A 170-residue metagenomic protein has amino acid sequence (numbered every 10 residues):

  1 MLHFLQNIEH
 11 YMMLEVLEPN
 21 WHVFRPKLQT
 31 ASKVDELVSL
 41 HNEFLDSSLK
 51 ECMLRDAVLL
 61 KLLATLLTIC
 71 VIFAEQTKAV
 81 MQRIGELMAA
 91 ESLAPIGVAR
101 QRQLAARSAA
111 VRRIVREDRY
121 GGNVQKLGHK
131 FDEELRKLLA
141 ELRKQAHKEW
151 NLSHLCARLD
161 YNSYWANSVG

Functional and structural regions predicted by a protein language model:
M1-G170: Extended, charged interaction scaffolds in large complex subunits
